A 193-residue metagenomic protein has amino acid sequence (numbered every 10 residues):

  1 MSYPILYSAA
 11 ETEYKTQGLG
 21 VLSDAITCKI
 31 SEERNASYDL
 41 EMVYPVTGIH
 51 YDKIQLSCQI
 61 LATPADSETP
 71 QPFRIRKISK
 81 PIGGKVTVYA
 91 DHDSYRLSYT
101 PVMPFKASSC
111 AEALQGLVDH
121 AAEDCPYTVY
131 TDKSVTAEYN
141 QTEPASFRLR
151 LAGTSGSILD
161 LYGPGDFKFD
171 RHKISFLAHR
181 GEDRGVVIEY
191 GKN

Functional and structural regions predicted by a protein language model:
M1-Q55, D91-L97, G116: Juxtamembrane "anchor/assembly" segments of surface/extracellular structural proteins
S2-E11, P45-K80, S108-P126, G156 (+1 more regions): Short, acidic/charged, Gly/Pro-enriched secondary-structure junctions
P4, L40, F73, V88 (+1 more regions): A broad, low-specificity signal marking well-ordered, structured residues that form hydrophobic/aromatic
G18-K29, I75, Q141-T142, K192-N193: A broad structural signal for short, well-ordered beta-strand segments within beta-sheet-rich domains
T27, P72-R74, T87, V102: Well-ordered beta-strand positions in beta-sheet-rich domains
K29-Y38, K77-V86, K168-H172: Short, ordered beta-strand-loop transition motifs
S37-D39, P70, D183: Surface-exposed or flexible loop/turn and strand-edge residues in extracellular/cell-surface modules
K85, D91-N193: Charged- and aromatic-enriched interaction segments used to assemble and dock large macromolecular complexes
